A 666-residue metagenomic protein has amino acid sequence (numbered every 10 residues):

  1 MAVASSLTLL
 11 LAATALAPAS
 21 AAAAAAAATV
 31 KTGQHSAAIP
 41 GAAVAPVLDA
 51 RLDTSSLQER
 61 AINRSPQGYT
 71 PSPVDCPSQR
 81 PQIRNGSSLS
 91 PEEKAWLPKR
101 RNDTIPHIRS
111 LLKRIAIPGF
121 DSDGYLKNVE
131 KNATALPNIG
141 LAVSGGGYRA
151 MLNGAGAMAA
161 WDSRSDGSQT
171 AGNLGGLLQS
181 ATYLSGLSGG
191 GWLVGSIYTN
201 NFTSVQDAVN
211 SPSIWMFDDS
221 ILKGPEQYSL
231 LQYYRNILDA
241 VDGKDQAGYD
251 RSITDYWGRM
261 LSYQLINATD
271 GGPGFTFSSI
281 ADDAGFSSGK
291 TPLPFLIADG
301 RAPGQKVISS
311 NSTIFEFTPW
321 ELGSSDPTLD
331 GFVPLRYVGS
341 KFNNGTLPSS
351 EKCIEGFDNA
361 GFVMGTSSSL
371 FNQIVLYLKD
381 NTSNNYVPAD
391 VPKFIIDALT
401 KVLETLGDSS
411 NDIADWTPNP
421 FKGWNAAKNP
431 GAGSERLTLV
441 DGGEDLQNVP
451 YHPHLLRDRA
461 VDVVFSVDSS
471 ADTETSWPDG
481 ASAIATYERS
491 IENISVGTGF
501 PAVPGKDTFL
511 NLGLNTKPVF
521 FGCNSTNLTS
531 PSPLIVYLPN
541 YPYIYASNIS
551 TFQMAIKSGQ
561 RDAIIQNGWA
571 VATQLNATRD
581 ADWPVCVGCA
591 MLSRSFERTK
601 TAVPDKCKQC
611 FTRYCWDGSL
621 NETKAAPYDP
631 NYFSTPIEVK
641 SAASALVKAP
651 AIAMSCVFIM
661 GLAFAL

Functional and structural regions predicted by a protein language model:
A2, A12-R64, K640, M660-L666: N-terminal signal peptide
T54-P137: Low-complexity, highly charged intrinsically disordered N-terminal segments that act as targeting/localization
I115-A181: Helix-rich "cap/lid" substructures immediately adjacent to catalytic or cofactor-binding pockets
G140, S144, Y148-G154, S163 (+4 more regions): Patatin-like phospholipase A catalytic core
V205-S213, T475-P531: Acidic, Ser/Thr-rich peripheral helices and adjacent loops at domain boundaries
G443-N448, P453-V467, A471-D479, A483-A485: Substrate-recognition/cap regions that form aromatic- and gly/pro-loop-enriched pockets for small-molecule ligands
A642-L666: Cleavable C-terminal sorting propeptides in eukaryotic secreted/cell-surface proteins
